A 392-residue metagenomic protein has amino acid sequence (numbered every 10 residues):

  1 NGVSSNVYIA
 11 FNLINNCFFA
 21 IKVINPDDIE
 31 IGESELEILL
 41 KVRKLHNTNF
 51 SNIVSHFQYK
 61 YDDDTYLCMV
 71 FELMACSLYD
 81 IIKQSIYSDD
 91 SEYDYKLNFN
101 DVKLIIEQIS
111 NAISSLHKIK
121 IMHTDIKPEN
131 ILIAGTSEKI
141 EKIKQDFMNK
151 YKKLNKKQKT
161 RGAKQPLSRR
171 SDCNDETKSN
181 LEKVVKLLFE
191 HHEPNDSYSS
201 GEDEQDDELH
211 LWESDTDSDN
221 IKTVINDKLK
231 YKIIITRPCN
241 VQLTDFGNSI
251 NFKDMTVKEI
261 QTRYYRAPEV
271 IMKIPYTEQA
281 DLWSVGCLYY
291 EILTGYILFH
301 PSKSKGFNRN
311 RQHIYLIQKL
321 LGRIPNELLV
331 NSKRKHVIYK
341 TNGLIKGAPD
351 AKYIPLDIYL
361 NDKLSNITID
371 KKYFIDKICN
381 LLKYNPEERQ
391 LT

Functional and structural regions predicted by a protein language model:
N6-N25: Glycine-rich ATP phosphate-binding loop
V23-H46: Conserved N-lobe beta3->alphaC-helix segment of eukaryotic protein kinase catalytic domains
N52-L67: Short beta-strand micro-motifs within the conserved protein kinase catalytic domain, predominantly in the N-lobe
C68, A75-T136, I140, R237 (+1 more regions): Conserved alphaE helix
N248-K253, L321-C379: C-terminal lobe substrate-recognition/regulatory segment of protein kinase catalytic domains
T256-I271: Conserved activation segment of eukaryotic-like protein kinases, specifically the C-terminal portion of the activation
D281: Conserved catalytic-loop aspartate of Hanks-type protein kinases
